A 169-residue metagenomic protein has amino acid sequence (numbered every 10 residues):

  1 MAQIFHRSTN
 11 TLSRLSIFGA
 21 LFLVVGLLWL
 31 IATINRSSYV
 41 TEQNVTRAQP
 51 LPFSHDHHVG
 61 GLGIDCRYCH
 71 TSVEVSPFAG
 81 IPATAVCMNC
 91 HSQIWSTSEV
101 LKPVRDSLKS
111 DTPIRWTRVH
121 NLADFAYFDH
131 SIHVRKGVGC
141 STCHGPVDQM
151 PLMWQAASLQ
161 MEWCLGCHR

Functional and structural regions predicted by a protein language model:
M1-P52, D56-G60, I64, V73-P82: N-terminal export/targeting leaders of redox proteins
A2-H6, I31, I94-A126: Primarily the internal scaffold of c-type cytochrome electron-transfer domains, especially repeated/multiheme c-type
R7, R14, R36, R47 (+5 more regions): Arginine residue identity/basic-tract feature
F18-L23, I34-S38, H55-H57, Q93-E99 (+2 more regions): A generic short-segment signal for beta-strand/edge and adjacent turn/coil regions
W29-T33, V45-R47, C66-Y68, V104-L108 (+2 more regions): A short linear-motif detector with a strong N-terminal bias
R47-K102, D129-R169: Sequence context surrounding c-type heme c attachment/ligation sites in exported
